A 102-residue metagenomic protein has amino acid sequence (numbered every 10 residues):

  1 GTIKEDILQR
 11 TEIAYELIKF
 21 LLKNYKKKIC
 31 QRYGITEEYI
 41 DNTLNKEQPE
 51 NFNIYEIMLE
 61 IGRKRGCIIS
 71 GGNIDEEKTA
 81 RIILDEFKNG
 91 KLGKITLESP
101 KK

Functional and structural regions predicted by a protein language model:
G1-K102: Helix-rich effector regions associated with P-loop NTPase G domains
